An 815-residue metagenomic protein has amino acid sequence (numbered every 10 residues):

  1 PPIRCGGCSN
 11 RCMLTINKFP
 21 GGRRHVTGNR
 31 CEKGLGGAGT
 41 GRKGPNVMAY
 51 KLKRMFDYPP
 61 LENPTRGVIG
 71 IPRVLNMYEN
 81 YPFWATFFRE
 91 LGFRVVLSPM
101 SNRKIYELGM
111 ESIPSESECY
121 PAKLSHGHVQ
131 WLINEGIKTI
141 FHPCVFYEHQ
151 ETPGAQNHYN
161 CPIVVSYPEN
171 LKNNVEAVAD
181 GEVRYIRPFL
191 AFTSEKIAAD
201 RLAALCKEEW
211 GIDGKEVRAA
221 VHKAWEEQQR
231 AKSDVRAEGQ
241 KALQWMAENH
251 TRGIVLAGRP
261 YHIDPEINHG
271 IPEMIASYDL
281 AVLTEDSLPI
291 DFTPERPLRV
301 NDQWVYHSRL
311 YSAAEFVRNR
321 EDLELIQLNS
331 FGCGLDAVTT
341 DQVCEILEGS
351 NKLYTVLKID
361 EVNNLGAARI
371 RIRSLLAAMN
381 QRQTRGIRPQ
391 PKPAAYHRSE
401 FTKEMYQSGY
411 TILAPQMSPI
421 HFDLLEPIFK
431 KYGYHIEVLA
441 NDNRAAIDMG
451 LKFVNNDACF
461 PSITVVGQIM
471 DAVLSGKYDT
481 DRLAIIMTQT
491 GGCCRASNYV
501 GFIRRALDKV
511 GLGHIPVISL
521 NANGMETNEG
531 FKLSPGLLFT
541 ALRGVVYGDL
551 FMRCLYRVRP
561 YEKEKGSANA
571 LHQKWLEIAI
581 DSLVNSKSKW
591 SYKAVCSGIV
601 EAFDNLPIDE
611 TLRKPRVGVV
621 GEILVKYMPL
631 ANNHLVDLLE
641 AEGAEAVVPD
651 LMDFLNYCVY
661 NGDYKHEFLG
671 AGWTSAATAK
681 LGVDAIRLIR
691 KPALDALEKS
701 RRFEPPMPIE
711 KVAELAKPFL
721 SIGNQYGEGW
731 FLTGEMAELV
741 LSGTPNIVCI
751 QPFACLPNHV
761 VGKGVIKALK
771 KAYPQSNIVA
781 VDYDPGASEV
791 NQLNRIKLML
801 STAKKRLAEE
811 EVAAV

Functional and structural regions predicted by a protein language model:
P1-V815: An N-terminal assembly and electron-transfer interface module characteristic of large anaerobic redox and radical
